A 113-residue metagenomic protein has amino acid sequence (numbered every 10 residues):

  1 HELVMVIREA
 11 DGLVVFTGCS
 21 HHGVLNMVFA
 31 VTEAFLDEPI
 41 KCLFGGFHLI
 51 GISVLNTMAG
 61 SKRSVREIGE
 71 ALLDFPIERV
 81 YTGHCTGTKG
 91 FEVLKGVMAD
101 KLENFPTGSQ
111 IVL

Functional and structural regions predicted by a protein language model:
H1: Alpha-helix-centered segments that form part of catalytic cores
V4, A10-V15, C19-T107: Cap/insert and terminal regions of metallo-dependent hydrolase folds
G108-L113: A short acidic, often aromatic-flanked loop/helix-cap motif at beta-alpha or helix-coil junctions that lines enzyme
